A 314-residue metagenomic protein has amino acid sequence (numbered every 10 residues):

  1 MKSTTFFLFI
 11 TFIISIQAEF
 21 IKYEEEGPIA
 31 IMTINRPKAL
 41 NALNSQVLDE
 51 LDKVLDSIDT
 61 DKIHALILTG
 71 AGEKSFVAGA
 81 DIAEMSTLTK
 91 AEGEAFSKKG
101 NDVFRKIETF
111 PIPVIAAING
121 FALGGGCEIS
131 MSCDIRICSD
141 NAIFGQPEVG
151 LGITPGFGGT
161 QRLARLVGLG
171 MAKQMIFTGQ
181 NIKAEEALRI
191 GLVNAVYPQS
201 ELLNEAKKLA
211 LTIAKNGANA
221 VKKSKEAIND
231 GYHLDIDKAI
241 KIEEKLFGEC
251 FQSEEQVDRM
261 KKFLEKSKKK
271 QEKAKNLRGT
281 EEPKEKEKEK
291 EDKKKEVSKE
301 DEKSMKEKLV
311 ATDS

Functional and structural regions predicted by a protein language model:
K2-T69, R105: Conserved CoA-thioester-binding segment of acyl-CoA-metabolizing enzymes
P37, I137-A142, V193-K245, E249-E254 (+1 more regions): C-terminal long alpha-helix characteristic of the crotonase
D52, G70-K106, A122, G152 (+1 more regions): Glycine- (often His-adjacent) and acidic-residue-rich active-site loop that binds/positions the CoA thioester
V103, I107-T109, A117, L123-I176 (+2 more regions): CoA-thioester-processing core
Q180-E186: Acidic, divalent-metal-coordinating active-site segment for phosphoryl/phosphodiester hydrolysis, typified by short
K275-S314: Long, low-complexity intrinsically disordered regions of secretory-pathway proteins
